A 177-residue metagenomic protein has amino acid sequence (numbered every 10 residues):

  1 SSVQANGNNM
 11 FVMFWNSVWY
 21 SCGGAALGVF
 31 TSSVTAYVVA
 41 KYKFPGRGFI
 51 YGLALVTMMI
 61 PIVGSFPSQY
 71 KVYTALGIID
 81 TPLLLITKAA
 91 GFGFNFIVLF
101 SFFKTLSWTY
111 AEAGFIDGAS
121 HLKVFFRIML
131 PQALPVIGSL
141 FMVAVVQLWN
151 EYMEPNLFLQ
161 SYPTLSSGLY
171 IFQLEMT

Functional and structural regions predicted by a protein language model:
S1-T177: A structural signal for multi-pass alpha-helical bundles of membrane permease subunits that mediate small-molecule
